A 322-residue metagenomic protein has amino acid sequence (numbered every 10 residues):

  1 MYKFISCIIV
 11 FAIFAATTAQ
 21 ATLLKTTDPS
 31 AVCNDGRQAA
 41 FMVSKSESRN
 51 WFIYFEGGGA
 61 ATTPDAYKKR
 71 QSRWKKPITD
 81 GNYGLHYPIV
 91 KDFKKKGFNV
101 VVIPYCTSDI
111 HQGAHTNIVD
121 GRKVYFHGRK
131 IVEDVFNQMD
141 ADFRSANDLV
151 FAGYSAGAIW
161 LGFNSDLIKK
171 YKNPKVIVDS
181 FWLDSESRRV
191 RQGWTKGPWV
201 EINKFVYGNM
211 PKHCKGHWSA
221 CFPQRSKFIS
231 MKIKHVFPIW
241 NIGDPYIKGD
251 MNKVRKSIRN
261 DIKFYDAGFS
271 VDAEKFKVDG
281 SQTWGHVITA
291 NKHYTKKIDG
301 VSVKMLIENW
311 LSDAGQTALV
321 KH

Functional and structural regions predicted by a protein language model:
M1-F4: Positively charged n-region of N-terminal signal peptides that target proteins for export
S6-A15: Bacterial N-terminal signal peptides
Q20-H322: C-terminal His-loop and adjacent cap/lid subdomain of alpha/beta-hydrolase
